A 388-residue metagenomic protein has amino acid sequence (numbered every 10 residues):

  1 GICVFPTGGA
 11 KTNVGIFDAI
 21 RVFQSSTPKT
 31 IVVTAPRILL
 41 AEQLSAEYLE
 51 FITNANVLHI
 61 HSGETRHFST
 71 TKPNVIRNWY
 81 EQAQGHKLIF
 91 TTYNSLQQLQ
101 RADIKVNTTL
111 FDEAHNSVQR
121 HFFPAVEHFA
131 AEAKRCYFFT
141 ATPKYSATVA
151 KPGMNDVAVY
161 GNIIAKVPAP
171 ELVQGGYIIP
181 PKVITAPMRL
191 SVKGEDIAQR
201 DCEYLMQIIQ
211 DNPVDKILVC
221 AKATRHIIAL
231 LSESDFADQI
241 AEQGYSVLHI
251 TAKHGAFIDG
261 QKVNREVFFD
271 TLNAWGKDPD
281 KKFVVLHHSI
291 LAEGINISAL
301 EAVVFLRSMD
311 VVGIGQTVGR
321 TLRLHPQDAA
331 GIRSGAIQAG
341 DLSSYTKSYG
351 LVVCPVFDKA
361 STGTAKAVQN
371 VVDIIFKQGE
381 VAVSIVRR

Functional and structural regions predicted by a protein language model:
G1-D18: Walker A/P-loop
T12-V14, T27-I52, K222-I228: Conserved Walker A/P-loop ATP-binding site and its immediately adjacent core in helicase/helicase-like ATPase domains
L39-T71: Conserved helix-turn-beta segment of the N-terminal RecA-like "Helicase ATP-binding" lobe in SF1/SF2 helicases
R77-V126, H287-S289: Conserved RecA-like ASCE ATPase "motif II neighborhood" in helicase/translocase motors
N116, H254-V383: Conserved RecA-like P-loop NTPase helicase motor core
N116-I178: Post-DEXD/H (motif II) to motif III coupling segment of the RecA-like Helicase ATP-binding lobe
G161-I228, E233: Conserved interdomain linker/interface between the two RecA-like ATPase lobes of SF2 helicase motors
T224-T251: Conserved helicase motor "Helicase C" RecA-like lobe of SF1/SF2 P-loop NTPases
